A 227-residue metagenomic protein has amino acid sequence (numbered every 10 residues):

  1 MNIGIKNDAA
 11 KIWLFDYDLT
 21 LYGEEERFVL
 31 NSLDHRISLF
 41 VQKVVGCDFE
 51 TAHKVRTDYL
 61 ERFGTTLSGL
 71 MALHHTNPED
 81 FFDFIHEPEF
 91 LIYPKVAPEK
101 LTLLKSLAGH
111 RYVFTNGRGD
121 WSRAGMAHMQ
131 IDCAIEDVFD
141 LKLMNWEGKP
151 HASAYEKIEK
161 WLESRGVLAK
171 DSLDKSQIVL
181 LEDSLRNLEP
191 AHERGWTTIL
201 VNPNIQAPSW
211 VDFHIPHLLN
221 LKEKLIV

Functional and structural regions predicted by a protein language model:
M1-K11, Y112, R118-V227: Asp-based, Mg2+/Mn2+-dependent phosphohydrolase catalytic module
I3-E99, D120: N-terminal helical cap/lid subdomain that shapes the substrate entry/recognition surface in HAD-like hydrolases
E26, V55-R56, H110-R111, S176-Q177: A generic structural signal for short
K43, A72, K105-S106, K160 (+1 more regions): Solvent-exposed polar/charged
S68, T102, S153: Active-site phosphate/pyrophosphate-handling residues
E99-A108: Catalytic-core regions built around general acid/base machinery
